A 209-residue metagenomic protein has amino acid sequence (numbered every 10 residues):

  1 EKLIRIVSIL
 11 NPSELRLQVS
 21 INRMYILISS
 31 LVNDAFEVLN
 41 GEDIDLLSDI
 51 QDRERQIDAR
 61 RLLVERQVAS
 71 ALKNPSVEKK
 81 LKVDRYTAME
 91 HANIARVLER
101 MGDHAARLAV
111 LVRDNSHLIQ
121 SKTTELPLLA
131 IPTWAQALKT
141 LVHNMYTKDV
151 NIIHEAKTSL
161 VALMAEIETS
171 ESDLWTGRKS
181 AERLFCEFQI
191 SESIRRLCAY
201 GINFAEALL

Functional and structural regions predicted by a protein language model:
E1-L209: Cytosolic, long alpha-helical scaffolding segments
